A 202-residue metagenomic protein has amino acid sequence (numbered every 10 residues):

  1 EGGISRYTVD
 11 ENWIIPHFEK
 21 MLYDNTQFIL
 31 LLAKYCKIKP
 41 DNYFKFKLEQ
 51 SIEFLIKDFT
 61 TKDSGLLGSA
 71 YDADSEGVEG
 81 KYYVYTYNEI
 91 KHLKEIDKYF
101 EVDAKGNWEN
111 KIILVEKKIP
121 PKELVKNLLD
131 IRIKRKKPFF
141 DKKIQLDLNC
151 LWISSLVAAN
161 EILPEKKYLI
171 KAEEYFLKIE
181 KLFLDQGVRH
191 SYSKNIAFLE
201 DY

Functional and structural regions predicted by a protein language model:
E1-Y202: Glycan-recognition and catalytic cores of secretory/periplasmic carbohydrate-active enzymes
